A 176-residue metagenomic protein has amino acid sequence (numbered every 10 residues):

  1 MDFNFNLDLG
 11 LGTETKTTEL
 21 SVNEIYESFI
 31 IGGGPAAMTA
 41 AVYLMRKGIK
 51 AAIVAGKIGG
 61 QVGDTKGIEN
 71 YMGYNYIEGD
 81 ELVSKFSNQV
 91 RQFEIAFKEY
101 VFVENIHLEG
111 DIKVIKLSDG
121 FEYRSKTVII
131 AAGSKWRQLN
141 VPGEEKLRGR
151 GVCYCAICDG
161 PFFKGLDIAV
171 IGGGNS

Functional and structural regions predicted by a protein language model:
D2-G12, D119-F121, V128, A132-C155: Glycine-rich beta-alpha-beta "Rossmann" dinucleotide-binding loop(s) and their flanking helix/strand
D2-L9, G63-E122: N-terminal Rossmann-like dinucleotide/flavin-binding domain of flavoprotein oxidoreductases that bind FAD/FMN
T17-E19, Q61, N105, S118-D119 (+2 more regions): Short, flexible, glycine/charge-rich loop motifs used to bind or transfer phosphoryl groups or to couple energy/partner
E19-V54, I58, R148, Y154-S176: Rossmann-like dinucleotide/flavin-binding elements
N23-Y26, L117-T127: Core beta-strand elements of the Rossmann-like FAD/NAD(P) dinucleotide-binding domain in flavoenzyme oxidoreductases
A40, G63, L108, L139-V141 (+1 more regions): Short glycine-/acidic-enriched loop or helix-start segments at secondary-structure transitions that form or flank
